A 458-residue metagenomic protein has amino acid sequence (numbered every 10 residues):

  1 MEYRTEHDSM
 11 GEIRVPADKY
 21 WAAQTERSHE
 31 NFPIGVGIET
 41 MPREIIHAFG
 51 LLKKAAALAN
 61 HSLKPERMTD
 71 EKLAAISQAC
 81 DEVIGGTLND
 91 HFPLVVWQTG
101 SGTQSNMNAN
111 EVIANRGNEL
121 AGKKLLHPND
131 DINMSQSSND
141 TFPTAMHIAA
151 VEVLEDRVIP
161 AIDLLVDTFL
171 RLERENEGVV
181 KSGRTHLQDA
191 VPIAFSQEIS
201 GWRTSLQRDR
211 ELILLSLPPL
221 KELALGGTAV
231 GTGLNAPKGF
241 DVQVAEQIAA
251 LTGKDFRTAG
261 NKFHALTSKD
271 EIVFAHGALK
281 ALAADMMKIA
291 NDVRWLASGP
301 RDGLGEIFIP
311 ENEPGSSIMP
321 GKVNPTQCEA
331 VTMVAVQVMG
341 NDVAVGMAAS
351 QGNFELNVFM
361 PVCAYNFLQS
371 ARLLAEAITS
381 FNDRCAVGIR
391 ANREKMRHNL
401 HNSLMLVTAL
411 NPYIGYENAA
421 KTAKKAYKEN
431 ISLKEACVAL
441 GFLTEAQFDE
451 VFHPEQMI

Functional and structural regions predicted by a protein language model:
M1-I458: Conserved, well-structured ligand/cofactor-binding cores
